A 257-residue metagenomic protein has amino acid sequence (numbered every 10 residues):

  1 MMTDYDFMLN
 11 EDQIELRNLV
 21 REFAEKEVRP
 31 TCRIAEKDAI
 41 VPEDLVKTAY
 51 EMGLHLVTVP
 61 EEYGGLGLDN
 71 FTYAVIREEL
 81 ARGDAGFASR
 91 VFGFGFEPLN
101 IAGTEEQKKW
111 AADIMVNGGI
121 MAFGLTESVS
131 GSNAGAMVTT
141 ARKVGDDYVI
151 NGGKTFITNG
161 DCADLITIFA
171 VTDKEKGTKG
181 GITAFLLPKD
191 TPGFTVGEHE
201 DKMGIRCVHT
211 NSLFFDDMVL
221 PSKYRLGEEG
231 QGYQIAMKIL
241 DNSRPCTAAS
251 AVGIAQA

Functional and structural regions predicted by a protein language model:
Y5-L16, A81-R82, F194-A257: Glycine-rich beta->alpha junctions and the first turn(s) of the following alpha-helix
R29-I40: C-terminal helix-coil-helix/basic helical segment that borders enzyme active sites and/or dimer interfaces and provides
E51-G118, T158-L165: Internal helix-loop-helix
G67-R77, N133-M137, F214, L220: Structural signature of FAD isoalloxazine-binding scaffolds in flavoprotein oxidoreductases
N117-T126, F169: A short, Trp-centered hydrophobic/proline-enriched beta-strand micro-motif
G131-N133, Y148: Hydrophobic, small-residue-rich alpha-helical packing segments that form membrane-like cores
T139-R142: A structural signal for short hydrophobic beta-strand segments in well-ordered beta-sheet cores
N151-V196: A short core secondary-structure module
